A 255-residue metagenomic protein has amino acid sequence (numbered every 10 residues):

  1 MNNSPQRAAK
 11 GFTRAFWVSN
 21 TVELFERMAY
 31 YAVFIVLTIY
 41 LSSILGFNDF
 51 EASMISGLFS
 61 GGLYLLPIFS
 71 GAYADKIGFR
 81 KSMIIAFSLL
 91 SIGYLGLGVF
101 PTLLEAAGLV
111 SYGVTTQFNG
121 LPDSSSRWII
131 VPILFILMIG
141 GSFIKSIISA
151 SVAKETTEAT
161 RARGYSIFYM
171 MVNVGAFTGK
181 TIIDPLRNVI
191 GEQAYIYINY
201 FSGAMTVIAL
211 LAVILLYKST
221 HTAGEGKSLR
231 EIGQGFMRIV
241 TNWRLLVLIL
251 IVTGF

Functional and structural regions predicted by a protein language model:
I35-E51, N188: Short amphipathic helix-loop junctions that connect adjacent transmembrane helices in Major Facilitator Superfamily/SLC
G57-A72: Central cavity-lining transmembrane alpha-helices of secondary-active solute carriers, predominantly the Major
L63, A162-R187, G203-T206: Glycine-rich segments within core transmembrane alpha-helices of 12-TM secondary carriers
S88-S125: C-terminal ends and interior cores of transmembrane alpha-helices in multi-pass membrane transporters/permeases
V131, I196-L215, I251: Symmetry-related core transmembrane helices of the 12-TM Major Facilitator Superfamily/SLC fold
F143-T157: Intracellular juxtamembrane helix-capping segments at the cytosolic ends of symmetry-related transmembrane helices
Y217-G235: Flexible cytoplasmic inter-helical loops of multi-pass small-molecule transporters
